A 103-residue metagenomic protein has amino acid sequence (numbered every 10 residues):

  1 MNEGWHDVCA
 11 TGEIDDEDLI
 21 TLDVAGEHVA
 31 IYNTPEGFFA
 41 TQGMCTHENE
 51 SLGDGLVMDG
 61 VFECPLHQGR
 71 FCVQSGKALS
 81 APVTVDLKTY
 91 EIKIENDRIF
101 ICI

Functional and structural regions predicted by a protein language model:
M1-D59, C72-V73, D86-I103: N-terminal pre-ligand scaffold of iron-sulfur
C45, C64-H67: Short cysteine clusters
D59-P65, A78-L87: Short cysteine/histidine-rich metal-coordination sites, predominantly Zn2+-binding motifs
